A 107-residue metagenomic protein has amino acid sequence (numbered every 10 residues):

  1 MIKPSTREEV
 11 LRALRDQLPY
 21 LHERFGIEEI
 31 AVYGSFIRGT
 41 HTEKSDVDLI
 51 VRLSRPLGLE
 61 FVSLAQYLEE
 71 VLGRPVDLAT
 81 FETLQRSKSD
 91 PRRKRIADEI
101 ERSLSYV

Functional and structural regions predicted by a protein language model:
M1-E28, R38-G39, E43, S54-V107: Catalytic core of pol beta-like nucleotidyltransferases
D48-V51: Short beta-strand->loop micro-motif that forms the acidic, two-metal-ion catalytic signature in nucleotide-processing
